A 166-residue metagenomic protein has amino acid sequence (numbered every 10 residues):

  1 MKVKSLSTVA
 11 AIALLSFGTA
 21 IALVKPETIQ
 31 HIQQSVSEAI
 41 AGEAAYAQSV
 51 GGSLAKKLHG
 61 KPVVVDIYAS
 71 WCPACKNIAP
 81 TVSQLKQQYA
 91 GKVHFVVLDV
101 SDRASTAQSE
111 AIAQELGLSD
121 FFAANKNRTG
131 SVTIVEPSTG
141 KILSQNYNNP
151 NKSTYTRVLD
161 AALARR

Functional and structural regions predicted by a protein language model:
M1-Q48: N-terminal targeting signals for export/organelle localization
A41-V63: A short beta-strand-turn-helix
V50, A113-F121: N-terminal post-signal-peptidase region of extra-cytosolic proteins
K57-L58, A90, A124-R128: Extracellular/periplasmic catalytic domains that process cell-envelope and extracellular macromolecules
V64-V65, F95, V132: Hydrophobic beta-strand anchors of alpha/beta hydrolase catalytic cores
I67-T81: Conserved redox-active cysteine motifs that mediate thiol-disulfide chemistry, especially di-cysteine Cys-X(1-2)-Cys
G91-E110: Thiol-based oxidoreductase modules, predominantly thioredoxin-like and allied folds used for disulfide exchange
K126-R166: Non-catalytic, surface beta->alpha helical segment in thiol-disulfide oxidoreductase systems
